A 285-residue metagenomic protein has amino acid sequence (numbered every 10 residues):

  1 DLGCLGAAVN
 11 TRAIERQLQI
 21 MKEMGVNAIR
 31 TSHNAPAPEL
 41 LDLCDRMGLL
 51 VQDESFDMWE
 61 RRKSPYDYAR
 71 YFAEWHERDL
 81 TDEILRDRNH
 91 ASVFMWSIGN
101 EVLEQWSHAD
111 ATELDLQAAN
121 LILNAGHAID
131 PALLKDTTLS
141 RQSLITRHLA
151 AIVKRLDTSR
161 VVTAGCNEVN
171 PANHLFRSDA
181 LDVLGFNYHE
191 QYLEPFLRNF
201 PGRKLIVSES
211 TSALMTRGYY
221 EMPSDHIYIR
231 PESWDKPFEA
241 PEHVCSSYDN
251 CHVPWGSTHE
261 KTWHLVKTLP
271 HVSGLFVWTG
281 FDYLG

Functional and structural regions predicted by a protein language model:
D1-H108, R147, V162: Active-site-adjacent substrate/metal-binding segments within catalytic domains of carbohydrate-active enzymes
R12, R46, V169, N173 (+5 more regions): Active-site and adjacent substrate-binding regions of carbohydrate-active enzymes
K22, S92-S97, L103-G165, F176-S178 (+1 more regions): Substrate-binding clefts and catalytic carboxylate motifs of secreted carbohydrate-active enzymes
N27, D182, S273: Receiver (REC) domain switch/active-site residues of two-component response regulators
A35-P36, M58, N167-V169, F281: Conserved beta-strand edge residues that scaffold enzyme active sites
P38, W75-L85, N167-A172, E190-P195 (+1 more regions): Alpha-helical scaffolding within the catalytic cores of extracellular/periplasmic polymer-degrading hydrolases
M47-L49, A69-A73, E113-D115, D179-D182 (+1 more regions): Short, hinge-like loop/turn segments at secondary-structure boundaries
G48-S55, V183-Y188, K204-S210: Short hydrophobic/aromatic-enriched beta-strand-loop microsegments
